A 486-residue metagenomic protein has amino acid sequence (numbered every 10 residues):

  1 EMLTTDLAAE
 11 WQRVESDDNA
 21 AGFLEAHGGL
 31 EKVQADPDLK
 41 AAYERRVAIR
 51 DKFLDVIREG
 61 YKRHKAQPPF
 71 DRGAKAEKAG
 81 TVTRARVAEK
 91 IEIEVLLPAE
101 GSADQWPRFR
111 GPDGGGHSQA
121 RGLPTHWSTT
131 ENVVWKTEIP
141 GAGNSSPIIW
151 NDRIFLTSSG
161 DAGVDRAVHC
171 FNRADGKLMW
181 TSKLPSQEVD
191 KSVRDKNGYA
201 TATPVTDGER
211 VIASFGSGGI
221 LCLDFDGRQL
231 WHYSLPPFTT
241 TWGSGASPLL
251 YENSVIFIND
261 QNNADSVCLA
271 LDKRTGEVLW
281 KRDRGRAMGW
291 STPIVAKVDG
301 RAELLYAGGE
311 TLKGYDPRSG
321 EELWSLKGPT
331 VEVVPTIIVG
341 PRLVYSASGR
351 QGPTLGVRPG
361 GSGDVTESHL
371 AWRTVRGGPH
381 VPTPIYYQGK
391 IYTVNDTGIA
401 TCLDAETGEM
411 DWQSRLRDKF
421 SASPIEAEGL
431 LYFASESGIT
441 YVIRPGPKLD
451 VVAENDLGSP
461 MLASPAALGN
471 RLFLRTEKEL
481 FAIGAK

Functional and structural regions predicted by a protein language model:
L3-L7, R13-D18, L39-R50: Long amphipathic alpha-helices with heptad-repeat character, especially coiled-coil-forming segments used
A9, P37, R45-K486: Noncatalytic, solvent-exposed loop/strand surfaces of beta-propeller-type extracellular/periplasmic domains
S16-L39: Charged, low-complexity interaction regions
